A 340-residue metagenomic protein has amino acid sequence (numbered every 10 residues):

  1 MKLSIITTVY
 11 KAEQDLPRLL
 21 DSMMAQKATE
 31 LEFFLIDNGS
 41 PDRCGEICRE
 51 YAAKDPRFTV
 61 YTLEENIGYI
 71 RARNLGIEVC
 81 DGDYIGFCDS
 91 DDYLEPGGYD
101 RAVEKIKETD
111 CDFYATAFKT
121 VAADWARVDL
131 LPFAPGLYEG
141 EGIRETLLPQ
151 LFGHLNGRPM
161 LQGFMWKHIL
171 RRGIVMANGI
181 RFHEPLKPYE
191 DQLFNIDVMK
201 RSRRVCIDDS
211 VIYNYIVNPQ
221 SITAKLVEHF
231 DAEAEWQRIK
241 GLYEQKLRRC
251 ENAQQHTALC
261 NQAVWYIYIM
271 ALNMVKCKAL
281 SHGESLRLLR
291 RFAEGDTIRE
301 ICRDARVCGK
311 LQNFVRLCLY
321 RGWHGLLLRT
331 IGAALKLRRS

Functional and structural regions predicted by a protein language model:
P17, D42-Y51, R73, Y93 (+1 more regions): Acidic helix N-cap motif at the loop->helix transition within catalytic regions of sugar-transfer enzymes
D21-E30: Short, acidic, metal-binding catalytic loop of nucleotide-sugar glycosyltransferases
D37-E46, E65: A conserved acidic beta->alpha catalytic loop
L63-C80, R101: Glycine-rich, basic loop-to-helix element that forms the pyrophosphate-binding segment of sugar-nucleotide handling
Y69, S90-D208, Y213-D231: Donor-binding/catalytic cores of nucleotide-activated saccharide and glycerol-phosphate transferases/polymerases
I85: Short aromatic/hydrophobic "clamp" motif used to bind/position activated sugar donors
S210-P219, A224-Q254, W265-I298: Catalytic core of nucleotide-sugar-dependent glycosyltransferases
K276-S340: Membrane-interface aromatic/basic loop that binds lipid-linked glycans or pyrophosphate carriers, typified by
